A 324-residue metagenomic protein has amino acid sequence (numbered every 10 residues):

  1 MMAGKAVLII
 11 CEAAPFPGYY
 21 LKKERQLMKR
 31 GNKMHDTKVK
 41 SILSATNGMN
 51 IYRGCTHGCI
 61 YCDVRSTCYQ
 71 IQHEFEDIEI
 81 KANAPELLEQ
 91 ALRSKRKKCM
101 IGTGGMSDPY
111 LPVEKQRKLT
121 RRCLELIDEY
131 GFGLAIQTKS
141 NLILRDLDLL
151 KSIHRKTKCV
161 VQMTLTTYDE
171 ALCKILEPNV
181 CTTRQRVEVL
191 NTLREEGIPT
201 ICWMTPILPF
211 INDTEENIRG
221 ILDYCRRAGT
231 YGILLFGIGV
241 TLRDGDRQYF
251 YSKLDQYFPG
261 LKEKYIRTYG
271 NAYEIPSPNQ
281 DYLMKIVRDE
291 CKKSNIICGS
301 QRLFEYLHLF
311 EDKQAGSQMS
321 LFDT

Functional and structural regions predicted by a protein language model:
C11-A13, Y20-Q162, T166-K174, T183-V187: Conserved Radical SAM active-site core
K23-K38, E216-T324: Auxiliary Fe-S-binding modules of radical SAM enzymes
R117-K118, K151-M163, N212-G229, L254-Y257: Short, electropositive alpha-helical surface patch
G131-F132, I198, T230: A structural motif
K151-H154, L190-E195, R288, K292: Surface-exposed amphipathic alpha-helices with a cationic face
Y168-E170, E177-N179, T192-T214, G237-V240: Conserved strand-turn element in the central/C-terminal portion of the radical SAM core barrel that lines
